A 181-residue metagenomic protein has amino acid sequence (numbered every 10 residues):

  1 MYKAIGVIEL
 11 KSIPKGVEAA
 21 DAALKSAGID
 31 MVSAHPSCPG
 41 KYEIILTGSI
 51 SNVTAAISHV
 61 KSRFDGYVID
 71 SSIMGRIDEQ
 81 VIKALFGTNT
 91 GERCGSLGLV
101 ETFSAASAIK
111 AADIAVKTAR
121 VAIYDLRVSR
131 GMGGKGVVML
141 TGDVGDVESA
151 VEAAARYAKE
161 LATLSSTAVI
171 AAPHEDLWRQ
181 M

Functional and structural regions predicted by a protein language model:
Y2-G40, T54-G87, G91, G95-K135 (+1 more regions): Long, contiguous binding/interaction regions
